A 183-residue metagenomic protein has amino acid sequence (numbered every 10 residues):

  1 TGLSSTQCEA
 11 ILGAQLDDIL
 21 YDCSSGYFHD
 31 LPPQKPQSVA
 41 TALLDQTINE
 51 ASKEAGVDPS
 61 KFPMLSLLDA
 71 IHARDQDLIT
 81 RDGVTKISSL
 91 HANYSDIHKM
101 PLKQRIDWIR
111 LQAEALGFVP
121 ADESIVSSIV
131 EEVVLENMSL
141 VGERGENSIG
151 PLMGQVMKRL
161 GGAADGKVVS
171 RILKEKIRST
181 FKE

Functional and structural regions predicted by a protein language model:
T1-E183: Charged, compositionally biased, marginally structured helical/coil segments
